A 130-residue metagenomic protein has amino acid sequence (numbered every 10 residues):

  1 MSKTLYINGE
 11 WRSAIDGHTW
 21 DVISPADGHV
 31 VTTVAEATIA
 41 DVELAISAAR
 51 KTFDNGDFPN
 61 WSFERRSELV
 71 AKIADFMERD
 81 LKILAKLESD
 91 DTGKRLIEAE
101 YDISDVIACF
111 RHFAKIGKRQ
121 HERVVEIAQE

Functional and structural regions predicted by a protein language model:
M1-V34, E68, K72, S104 (+1 more regions): Terminal low-complexity tails and localization/encapsulation signals of metabolic enzymes
V31-Q120: Glycine-rich loop-to-alpha-helix module at the N-terminal edge of alpha/beta enzyme cores
